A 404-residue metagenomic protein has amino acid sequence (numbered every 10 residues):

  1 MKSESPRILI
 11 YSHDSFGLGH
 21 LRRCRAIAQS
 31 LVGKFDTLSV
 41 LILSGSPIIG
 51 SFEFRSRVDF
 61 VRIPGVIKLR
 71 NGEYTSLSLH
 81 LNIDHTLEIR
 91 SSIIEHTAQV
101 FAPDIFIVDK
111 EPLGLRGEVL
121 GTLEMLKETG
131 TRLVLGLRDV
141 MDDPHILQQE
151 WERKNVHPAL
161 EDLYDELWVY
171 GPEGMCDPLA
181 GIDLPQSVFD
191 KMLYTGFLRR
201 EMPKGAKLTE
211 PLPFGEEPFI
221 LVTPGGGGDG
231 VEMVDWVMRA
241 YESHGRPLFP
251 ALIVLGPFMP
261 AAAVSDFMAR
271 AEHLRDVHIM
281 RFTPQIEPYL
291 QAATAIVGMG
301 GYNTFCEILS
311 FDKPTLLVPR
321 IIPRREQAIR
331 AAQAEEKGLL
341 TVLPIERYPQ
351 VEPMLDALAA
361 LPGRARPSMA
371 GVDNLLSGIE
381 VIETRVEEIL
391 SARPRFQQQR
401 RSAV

Functional and structural regions predicted by a protein language model:
S5-R7, S12, S30-H85, I89-S91 (+1 more regions): Conserved nucleotide-sugar phosphate-binding/catalytic loop shared by glycosyltransferases and other
S12-R25, I48-I49, G230-V231: A short, glycine/small-residue-rich beta-strand->loop->alpha-helix junction that serves as a flexible
A28, R199-A295, R347: Donor-nucleotide binding loops and adjacent catalytic segments primarily of GT-B fold Leloir glycosyltransferases
E95-E161: Conserved nucleotide-sugar donor-interacting segment of glycosyltransferase catalytic cores, predominantly GT-B
L137-E232, F258-A261: A nucleotide-sugar donor-handling region in carbohydrate enzymes
Q285-I329: A donor-sugar binding/catalytic signature common to diverse glycosyltransferases and related nucleotide-sugar
I322-D356: Change "using UDP/GDP/dTDP sugars" to "using nucleotide sugars
E352-V404: C-terminal amphipathic helix plus adjacent low-complexity, charged tail appended to glycosyltransferase catalytic
